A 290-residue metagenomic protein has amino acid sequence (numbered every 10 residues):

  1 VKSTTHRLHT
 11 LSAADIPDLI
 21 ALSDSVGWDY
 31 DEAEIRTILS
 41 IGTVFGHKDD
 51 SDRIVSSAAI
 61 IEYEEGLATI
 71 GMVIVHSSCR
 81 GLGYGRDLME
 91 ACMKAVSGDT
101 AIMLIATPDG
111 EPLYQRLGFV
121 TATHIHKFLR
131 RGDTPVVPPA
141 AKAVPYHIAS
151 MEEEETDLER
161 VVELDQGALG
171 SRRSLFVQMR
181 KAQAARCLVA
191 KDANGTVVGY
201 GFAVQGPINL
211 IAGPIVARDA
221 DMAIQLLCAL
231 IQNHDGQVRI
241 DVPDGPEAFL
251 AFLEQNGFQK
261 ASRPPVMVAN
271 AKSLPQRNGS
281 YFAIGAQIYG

Functional and structural regions predicted by a protein language model:
A13-A14, A21-A33, L164-S174, H234: Helix-loop element at the rim of GNAT/NAT acetyltransferase active sites that forms part of the acceptor-substrate
P17, F119-I208, D221: Amide-forming acyltransferase catalytic core, primarily the GNAT-like/NAT-type and related acyltransferase folds
D31-S56, L67-T69, T100-A101, H124 (+1 more regions): A short helix-loop-beta-strand connector motif used in the catalytic cores of GNAT acetyltransferases and, in some
G46, D52-I61, G66-I74, V189 (+2 more regions): Conserved beta-strand in the GNAT
V75, G81-K94, R116, D219-Q232 (+1 more regions): Conserved acetyl-CoA-binding loop-helix of GNAT-fold acetyltransferases
M89-A106, E111, H124-D133: Glycine/small-residue-rich loop that forms an oxyanion/phosphate-binding "nest" at active or ligand-binding sites
A106, L117-V137, P214, I240-G290: Active-site/acyl-donor-binding loops of N-acyltransferases
G195-L253: Glycine/small-residue-rich hydrophobic helix-like segments
